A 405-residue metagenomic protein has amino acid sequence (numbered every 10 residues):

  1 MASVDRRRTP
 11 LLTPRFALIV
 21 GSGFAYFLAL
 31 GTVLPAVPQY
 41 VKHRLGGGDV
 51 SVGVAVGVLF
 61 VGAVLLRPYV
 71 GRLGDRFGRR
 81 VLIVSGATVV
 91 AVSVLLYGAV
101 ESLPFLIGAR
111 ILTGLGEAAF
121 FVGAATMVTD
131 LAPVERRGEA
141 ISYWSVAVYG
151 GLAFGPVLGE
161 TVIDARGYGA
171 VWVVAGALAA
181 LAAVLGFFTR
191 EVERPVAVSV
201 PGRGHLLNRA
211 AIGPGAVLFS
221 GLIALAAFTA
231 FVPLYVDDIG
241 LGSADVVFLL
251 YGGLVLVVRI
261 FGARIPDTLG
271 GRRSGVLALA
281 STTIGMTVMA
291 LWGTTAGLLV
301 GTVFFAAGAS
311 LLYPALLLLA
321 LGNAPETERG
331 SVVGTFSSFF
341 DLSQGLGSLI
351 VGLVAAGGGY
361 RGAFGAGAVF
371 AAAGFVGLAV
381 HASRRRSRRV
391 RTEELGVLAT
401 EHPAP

Functional and structural regions predicted by a protein language model:
G46, G78, A99-P104, G270 (+1 more regions): Helix-breaking motifs and short loop linkers at transmembrane-helix boundaries and internal kinks in secondary membrane
F60-P68, L152-A153, V255-I260, Q344-G345: Residue-level signature of mid-helix packing/kink "hotspots" within the transmembrane helices of 12-pass Major
L65-E101: Conserved MFS/SLC helix-loop-helix module at the cytosolic interface between two early adjacent transmembrane helices
L66-G78, V258-G271: Helix-to-loop junctions at the C-terminal end of transmembrane segments in multipass secondary transporters
V81-L95, G176, R273-V288: Structural signature of the two symmetry-related core transmembrane helices
S93, P104-L112, A296-F304: Paired small-residue
A109-V148: Cytoplasmic helix-loop-helix junction between adjacent transmembrane helices in 12-TM secondary transporters
G176-P195, G377-A382: C-terminal membrane-cytosol helix-exit motif in multi-pass small-molecule transporters
